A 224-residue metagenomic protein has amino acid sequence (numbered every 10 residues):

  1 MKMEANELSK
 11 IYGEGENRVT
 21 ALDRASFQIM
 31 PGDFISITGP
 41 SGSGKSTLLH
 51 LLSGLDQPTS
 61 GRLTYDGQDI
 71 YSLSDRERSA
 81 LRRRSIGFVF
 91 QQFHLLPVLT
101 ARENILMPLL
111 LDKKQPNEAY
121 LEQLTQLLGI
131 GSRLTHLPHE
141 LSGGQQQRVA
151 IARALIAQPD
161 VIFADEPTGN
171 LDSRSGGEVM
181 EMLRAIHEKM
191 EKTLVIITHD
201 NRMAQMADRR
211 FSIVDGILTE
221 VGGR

Functional and structural regions predicted by a protein language model:
K2-I213: ABC family nucleotide-binding domain
R210-G222: H-loop (His-switch) and adjacent beta-strand-loop-beta switch element of ABC-type ATPase nucleotide-binding domains
